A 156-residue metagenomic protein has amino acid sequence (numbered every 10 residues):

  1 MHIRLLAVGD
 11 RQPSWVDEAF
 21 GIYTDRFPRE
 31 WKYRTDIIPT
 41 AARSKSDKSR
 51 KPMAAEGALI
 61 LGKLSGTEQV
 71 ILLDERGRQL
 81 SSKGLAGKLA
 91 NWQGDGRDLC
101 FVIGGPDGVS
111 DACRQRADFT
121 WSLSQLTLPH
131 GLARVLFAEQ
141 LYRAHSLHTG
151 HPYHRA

Functional and structural regions predicted by a protein language model:
M1-F27: N-terminal beta1-alpha1 ligand-phosphate binding loop
L5, I71, G104, F137: Conserved RecA-like P-loop NTPase ATPase core
R11, E75-R78, G105-G108: Short glycine-rich anion-binding loops that position phosphate/pyrophosphate groups of nucleotides and phosphorylated
W15-D17, S81-K83, S110-C113, L132: Short glycine-/acidic-enriched loop or helix-start segments at secondary-structure transitions that form or flank
D17, G21-T24, G57, D111-R114: Short, surface-exposed alpha-helical segments at coil->helix boundaries
K32-Y33, I37-C100: S-adenosyl-L-methionine/SAH cofactor-binding core of RNA-modifying enzymes
A86-S124: A mid-sequence interfacial segment
D111-R155: Structured adenosyl-cofactor binding patch, chiefly the S-adenosyl-L-methionine
